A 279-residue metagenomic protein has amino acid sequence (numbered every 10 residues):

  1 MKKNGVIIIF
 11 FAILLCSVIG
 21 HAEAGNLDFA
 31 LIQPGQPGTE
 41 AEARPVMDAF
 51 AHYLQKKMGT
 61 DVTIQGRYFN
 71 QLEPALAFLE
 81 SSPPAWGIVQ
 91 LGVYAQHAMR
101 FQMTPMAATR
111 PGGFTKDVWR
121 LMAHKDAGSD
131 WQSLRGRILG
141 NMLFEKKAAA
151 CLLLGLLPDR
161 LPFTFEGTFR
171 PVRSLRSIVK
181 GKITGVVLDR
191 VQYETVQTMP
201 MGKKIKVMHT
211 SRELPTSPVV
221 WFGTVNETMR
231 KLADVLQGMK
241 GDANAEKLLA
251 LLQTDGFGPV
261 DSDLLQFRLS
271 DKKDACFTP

Functional and structural regions predicted by a protein language model:
M1-I9: Bacterial N-terminal signal peptides that target proteins for export
I8-S17: Bacterial N-terminal signal peptides
A24-A95: Extracytoplasmic small-molecule ligand-binding "clamshell" domains of the periplasmic binding protein/Venus flytrap
G25-Q36, G112-R120, M201-K240, E246-K272: Periplasmic-binding protein-like
P34-K56, T115-R176, K180, V191: Bilobed "Venus flytrap"/periplasmic-binding protein-like clamshell domains and structurally analogous long
Q65-A77, T164-R176, E213-P215: Short helix-initiation/N-cap motifs at beta->coil->alpha
E73-S133, E145: Acidic, polar ligand-binding/catalytic clefts
I88-F101, V179-K180, T184-V207: A ligand-binding cleft/hinge motif common to bilobed small-molecule-binding domains
